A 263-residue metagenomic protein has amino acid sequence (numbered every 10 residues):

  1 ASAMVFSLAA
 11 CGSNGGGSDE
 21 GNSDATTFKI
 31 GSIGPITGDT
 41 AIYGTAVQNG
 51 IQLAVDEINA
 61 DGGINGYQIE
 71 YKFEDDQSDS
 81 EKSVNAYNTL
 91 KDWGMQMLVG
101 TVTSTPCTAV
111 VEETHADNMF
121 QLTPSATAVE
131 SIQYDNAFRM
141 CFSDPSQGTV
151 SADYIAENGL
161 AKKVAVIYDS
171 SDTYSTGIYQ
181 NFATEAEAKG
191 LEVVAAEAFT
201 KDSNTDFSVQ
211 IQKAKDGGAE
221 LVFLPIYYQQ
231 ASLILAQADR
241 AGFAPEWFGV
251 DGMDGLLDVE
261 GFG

Functional and structural regions predicted by a protein language model:
A1-K29, A60, D92: Short, low-complexity disordered leader/linker segments with a strong preference for bacterial N-terminal type II
S18-D19, Y43-V47, D61-S131, F199-F207 (+1 more regions): Beta-alpha junction/loop-to-helix N-cap segments that form part of ligand/metal-binding clefts
D24, G31-Q52, E74-S80, V102-T103 (+2 more regions): Extracytoplasmic "Venus flytrap"
A41-N65, Q180-A188: Short, polar/charged alpha-helical segment
L90-V102, L122-P124, K163-Y168, G218-Y228 (+2 more regions): Periplasmic-binding protein-like
T127-I132, S146, T173, M253-D258: Short gly/pro/ser/thr-enriched loop/turn and capping motifs at secondary-structure boundaries
A137-A198, E220-L221: An alpha-beta-alpha
N181-G263: Extracellular/periplasmic bilobed ligand-binding domains
